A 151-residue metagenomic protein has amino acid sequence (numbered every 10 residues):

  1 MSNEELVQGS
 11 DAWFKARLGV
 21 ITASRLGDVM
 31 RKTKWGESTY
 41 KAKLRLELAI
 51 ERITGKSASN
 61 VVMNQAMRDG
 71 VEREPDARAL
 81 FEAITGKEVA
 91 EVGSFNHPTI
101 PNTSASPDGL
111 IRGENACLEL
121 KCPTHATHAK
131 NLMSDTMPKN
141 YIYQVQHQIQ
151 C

Functional and structural regions predicted by a protein language model:
M1-E72: Charged, glycine-rich intrinsically disordered N-terminal tails and low-complexity linkers that flank
Q65-G86, N102: Short, well-structured hydrophobic secondary-structure segments
G70, V92-G93, L120-K121: Short His-Asn-centered micro-motif
P75-T85, K139-C151: Metal-dependent nuclease catalytic cores in nucleic-acid-processing enzymes, especially RNase H-like/related
F81, P107-H128, Q148: Conserved catalytic cores of phosphodiester-cleaving nucleases, focusing on short active-site segments
E82-P101, P107-L110: A short acidic/basic microdomain associated with nuclease active sites
T127-K139: Short, surface-exposed loop/helix-turn segments at secondary-structure junctions that function as lids/hinges flanking
